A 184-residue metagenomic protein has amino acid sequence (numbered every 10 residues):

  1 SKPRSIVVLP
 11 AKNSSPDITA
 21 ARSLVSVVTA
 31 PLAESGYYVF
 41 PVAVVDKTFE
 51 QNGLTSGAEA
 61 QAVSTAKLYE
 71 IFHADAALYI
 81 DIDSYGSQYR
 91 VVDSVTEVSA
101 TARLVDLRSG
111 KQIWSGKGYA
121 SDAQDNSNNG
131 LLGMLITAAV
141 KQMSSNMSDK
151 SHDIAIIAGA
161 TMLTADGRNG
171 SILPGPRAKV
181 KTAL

Functional and structural regions predicted by a protein language model:
S1-R4, D106-L184: C-terminal/domain-edge helix-coil "capping" segments
P3, S15-Y79, K111, S115 (+1 more regions): N-terminal segment of the mature soluble domain
S5-P10: Short hydrophobic beta-strand segments
A11, D81-I82, G159: Short, well-ordered beta-to-alpha junction loops that form the rim of enzyme active sites and present histidine/acidic
N13-P16, V45-F49, D83-Q88, Y119-A123: Solvent-exposed loop/turn segments at secondary-structure junctions within structured extracellular/periplasmic domains
T19, T29, T48, T55 (+6 more regions): Residue-identity detector for threonine
A30, D46, E50-T55, Q61 (+3 more regions): Charge-rich, low-complexity amphipathic helices in intrinsically disordered tails/linkers adjacent to domains
S56-I113, A123-G130, M134, P176-A183: Surface-exposed short loop/turn segments
